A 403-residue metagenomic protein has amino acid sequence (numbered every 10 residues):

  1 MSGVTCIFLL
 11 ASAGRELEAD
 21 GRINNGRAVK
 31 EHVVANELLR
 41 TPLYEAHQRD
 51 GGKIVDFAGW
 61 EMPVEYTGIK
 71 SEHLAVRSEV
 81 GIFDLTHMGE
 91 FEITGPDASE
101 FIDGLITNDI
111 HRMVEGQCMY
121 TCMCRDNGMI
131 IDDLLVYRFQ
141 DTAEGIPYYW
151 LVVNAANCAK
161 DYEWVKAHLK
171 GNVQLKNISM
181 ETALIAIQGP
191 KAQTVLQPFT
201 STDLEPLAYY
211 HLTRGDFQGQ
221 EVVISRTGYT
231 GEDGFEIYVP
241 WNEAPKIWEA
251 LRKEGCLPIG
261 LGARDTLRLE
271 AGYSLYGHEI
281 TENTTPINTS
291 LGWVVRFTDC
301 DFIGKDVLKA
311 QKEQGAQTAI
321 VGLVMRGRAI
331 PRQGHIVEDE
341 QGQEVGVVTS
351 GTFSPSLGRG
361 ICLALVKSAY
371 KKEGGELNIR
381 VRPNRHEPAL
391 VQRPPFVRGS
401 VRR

Functional and structural regions predicted by a protein language model:
L9-L10, L17: Leucine-biased recognition of intrinsically disordered, low-complexity hydrophobic segments
V29-A58, M62-V64, F139-R403: Conserved, structured C-terminal
V29-T121, M129, G262: Acidic, proline/glycine-enriched N-terminal capping motif
P96-D132, A192-Q220: Internal amphipathic helical hairpin motif
L135-V136: Glycine-rich, Trp-frequent "lid" loop and neighboring beta-strands that shape and gate the flavin cofactor pocket
